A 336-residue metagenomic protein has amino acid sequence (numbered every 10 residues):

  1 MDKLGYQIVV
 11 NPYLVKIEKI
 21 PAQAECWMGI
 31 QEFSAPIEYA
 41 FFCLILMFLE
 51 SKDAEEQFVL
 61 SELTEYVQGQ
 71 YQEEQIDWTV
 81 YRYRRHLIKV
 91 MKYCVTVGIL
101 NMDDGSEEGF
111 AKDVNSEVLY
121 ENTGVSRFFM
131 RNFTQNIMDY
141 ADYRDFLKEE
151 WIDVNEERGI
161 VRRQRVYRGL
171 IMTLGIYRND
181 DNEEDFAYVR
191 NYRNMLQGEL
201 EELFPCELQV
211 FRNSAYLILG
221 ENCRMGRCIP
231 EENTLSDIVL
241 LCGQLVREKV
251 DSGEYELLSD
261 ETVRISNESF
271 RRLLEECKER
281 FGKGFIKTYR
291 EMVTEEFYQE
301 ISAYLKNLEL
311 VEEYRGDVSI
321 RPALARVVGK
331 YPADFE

Functional and structural regions predicted by a protein language model:
M1-F33, N182-E254: Long, low-complexity, charged/polar intrinsically disordered regions in eukaryotic proteins
K3-I8, M91-S106, E201-Q209, S302-G316: A short, conserved structural fragment
L4-Q68, Q72: Short, amphipathic alpha-helical interface elements at domain boundaries that mediate macromolecular binding
F33, F110-R168, A323-E336: Short, amphipathic alpha-helical interaction segments positioned at domain boundaries
P36-V59, L235-R264: Positively charged, polyanion-binding regions of nucleic-acid-associated proteins
M47-T123: Internal, well-ordered domain-core segments that constitute the primary functional module of diverse proteins
A54-I76, V166-E184, E256-M292: Short acidic, hydrophobic short linear motifs in intrinsically disordered regions
E248-S252, N267-E336: C-terminal functional regions that serve as terminal interaction/effector modules
